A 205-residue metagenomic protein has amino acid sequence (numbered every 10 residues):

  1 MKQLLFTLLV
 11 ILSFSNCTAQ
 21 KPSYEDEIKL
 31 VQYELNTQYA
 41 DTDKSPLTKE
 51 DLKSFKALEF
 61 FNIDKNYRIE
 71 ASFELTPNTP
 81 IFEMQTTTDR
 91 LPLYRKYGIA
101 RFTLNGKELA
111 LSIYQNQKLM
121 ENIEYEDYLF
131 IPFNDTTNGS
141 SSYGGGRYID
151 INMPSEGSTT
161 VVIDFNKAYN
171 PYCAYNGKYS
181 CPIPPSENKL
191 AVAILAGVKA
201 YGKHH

Functional and structural regions predicted by a protein language model:
M1-S23: Bacterial Sec-dependent N-terminal signal peptides
Q20-N78: Start-of-domain marker
K21, E25, A168-H205: Extended, aromatic/histidine-rich regions of cofactor-dependent oxidoreductases associated with respiratory
N66-R68, Y97-I99, T160-V162, K189: Intrinsic-disorder/low-complexity, polar/charged segments enriched in Ser/Thr/Lys/Arg/Asp/Glu/Gln
F73, I113-Q117, D135-T137, F165-Y169 (+1 more regions): A mature extracytoplasmic/lumenal domain signature
P77-G145: Mid-length scaffold segments of soluble, non-membrane domains
K118-E126, I151-T160, G202: Short, surface-exposed linear segments at secondary-structure transitions and domain or protein termini
F130-Y169: Acidic, glycine-rich flexible loop segments
